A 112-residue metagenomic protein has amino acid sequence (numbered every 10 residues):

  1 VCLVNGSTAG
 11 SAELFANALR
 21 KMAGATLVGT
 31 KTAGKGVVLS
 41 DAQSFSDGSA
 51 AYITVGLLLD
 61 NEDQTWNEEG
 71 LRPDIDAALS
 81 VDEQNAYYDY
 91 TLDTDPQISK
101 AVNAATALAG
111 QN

Functional and structural regions predicted by a protein language model:
V1-N112: C-terminal "post-core" interaction segments
